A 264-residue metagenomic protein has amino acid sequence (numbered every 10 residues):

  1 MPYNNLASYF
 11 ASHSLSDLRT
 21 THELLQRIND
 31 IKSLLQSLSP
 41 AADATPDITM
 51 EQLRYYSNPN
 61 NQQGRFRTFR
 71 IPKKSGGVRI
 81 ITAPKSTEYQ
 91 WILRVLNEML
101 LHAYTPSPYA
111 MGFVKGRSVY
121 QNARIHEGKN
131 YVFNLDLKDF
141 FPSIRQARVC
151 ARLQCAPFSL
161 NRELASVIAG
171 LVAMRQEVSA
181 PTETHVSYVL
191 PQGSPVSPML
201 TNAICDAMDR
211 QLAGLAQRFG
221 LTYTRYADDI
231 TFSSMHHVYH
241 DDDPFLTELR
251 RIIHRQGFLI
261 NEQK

Functional and structural regions predicted by a protein language model:
M1-T68: Non-catalytic, polymerase-adjacent accessory regions of viral genome-replication enzymes
R19, I48-E51, N61-F66, T87-V95 (+2 more regions): Generic alpha-helix structural propensity
H22, Q90-R94, A147, S166: Non-catalytic, well-ordered alpha-helical scaffold segments
S37-L53, M99-L100, Y104-T105, V149-L160: N-terminal low-complexity, intrinsically disordered segments
N61-T68, P72-Q90, A110, I125 (+3 more regions): Terminal low-complexity, intrinsically disordered regions
R67-L93, G112, M174-T201: Short, conserved non-catalytic motifs in the polymerase core
Y89-F141: Active-site-proximal segment of RNA-dependent polymerases
I125-A227, T231-K264: Conserved polymerase palm-domain catalytic core
